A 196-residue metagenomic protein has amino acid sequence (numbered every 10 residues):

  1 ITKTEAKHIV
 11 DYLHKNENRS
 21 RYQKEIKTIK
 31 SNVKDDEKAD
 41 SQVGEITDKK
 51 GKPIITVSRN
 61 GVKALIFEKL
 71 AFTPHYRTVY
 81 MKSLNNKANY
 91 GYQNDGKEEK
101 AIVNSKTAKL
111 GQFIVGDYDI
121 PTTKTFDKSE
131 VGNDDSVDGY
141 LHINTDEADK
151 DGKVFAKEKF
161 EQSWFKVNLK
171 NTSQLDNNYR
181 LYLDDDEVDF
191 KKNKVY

Functional and structural regions predicted by a protein language model:
T2-G51: Short solvent-exposed beta->alpha transition segments
K30-S41, I46-T78: Long amphipathic alpha-helical scaffold segments
E45-G61, T125-F160: Structured interaction patches on ligand/partner-binding surfaces of diverse proteins
R77-L84, F165-N171: A short, amphipathic beta-strand motif
N85-E99, Q174-D185: Short, ordered, surface-exposed loop/turn motifs in non-cytosolic proteins
D95-K106, D186-K192: Short beta-strand segments within Ig-like beta-sandwich modules, predominantly Fibronectin type-III
A108-E130, Y196: A short, solvent-exposed beta-strand micro-motif common in secreted/extracellular proteins
I143-Y196: Extracytoplasmic/luminal low-complexity segments enriched in Pro/Gly and acidic/polar residues that act as flexible
